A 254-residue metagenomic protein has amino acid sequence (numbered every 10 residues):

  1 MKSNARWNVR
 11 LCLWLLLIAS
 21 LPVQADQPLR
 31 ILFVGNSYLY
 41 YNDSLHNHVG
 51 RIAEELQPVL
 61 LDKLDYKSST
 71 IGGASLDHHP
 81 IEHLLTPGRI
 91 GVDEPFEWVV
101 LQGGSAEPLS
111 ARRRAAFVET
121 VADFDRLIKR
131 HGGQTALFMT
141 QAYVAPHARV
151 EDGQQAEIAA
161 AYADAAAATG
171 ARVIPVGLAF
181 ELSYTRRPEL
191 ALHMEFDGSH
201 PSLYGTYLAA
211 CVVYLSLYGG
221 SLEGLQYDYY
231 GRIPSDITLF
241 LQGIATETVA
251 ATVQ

Functional and structural regions predicted by a protein language model:
K2-C12: Bacterial N-terminal signal peptides that target proteins for export
R10-S20: Bacterial N-terminal signal peptides
V23-A25: Boundary at the C-terminal end of the N-terminal hydrophobic targeting segment
R30-V34, L39-V118: Conserved SGNH/GDSL esterase-like catalytic core that processes O-acyl groups on lipids and polysaccharides
D43, N47, L203-L215: A structural signal for well-ordered alpha-helical segments within the folded catalytic domains of diverse enzymes
H46-G50, V118-D125, A159, A210 (+1 more regions): Extracytoplasmic/secreted envelope proteins and their assembly/folding machinery, especially bacterial periplasmic
G88-L203, L215, G224: Alpha-helical cap/lid subdomain in secreted, periplasmic, or secretory-pathway luminal O-acyl-processing enzymes
H193, H200, A210-Q254: Conserved catalytic region of serine esterases and O-acyltransferases that act on ester linkages in lipids
